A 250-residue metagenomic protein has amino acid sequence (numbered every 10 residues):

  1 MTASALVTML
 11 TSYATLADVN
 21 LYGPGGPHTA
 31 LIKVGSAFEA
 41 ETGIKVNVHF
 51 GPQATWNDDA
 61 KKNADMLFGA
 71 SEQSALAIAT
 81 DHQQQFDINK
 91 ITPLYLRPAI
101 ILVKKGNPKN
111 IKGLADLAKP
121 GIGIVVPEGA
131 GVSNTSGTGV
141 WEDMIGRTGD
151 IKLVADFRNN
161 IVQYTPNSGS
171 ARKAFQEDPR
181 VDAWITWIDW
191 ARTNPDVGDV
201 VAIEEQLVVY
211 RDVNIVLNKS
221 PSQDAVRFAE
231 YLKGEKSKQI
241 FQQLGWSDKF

Functional and structural regions predicted by a protein language model:
M1-T11: Bacterial N-terminal signal peptides
Y13-H49, Q53-N63, S71-E72, I78-T80 (+3 more regions): Exported/periplasmic ABC-transporter solute-binding proteins
